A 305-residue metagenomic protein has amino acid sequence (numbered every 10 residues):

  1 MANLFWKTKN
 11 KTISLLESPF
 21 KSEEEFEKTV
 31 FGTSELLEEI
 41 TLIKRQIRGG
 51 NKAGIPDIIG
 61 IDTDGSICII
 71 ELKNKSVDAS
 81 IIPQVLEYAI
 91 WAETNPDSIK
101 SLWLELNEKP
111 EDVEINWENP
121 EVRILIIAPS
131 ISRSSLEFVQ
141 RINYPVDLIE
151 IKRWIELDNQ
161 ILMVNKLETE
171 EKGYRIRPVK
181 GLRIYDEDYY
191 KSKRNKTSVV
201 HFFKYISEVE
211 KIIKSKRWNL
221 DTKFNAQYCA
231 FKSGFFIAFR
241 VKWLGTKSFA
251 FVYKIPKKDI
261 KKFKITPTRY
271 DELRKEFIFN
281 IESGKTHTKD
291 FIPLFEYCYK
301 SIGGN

Functional and structural regions predicted by a protein language model:
M1-N305: Charged, terminal alpha-helix-loop-beta segments that serve as non-catalytic nucleic-acid engagement and/or assembly
